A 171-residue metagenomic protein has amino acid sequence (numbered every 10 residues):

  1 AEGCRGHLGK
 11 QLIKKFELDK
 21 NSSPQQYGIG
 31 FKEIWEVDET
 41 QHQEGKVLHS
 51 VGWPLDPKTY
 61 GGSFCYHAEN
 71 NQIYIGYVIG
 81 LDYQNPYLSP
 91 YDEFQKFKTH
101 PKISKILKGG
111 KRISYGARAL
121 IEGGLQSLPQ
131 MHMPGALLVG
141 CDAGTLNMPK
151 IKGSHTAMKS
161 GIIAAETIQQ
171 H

Functional and structural regions predicted by a protein language model:
A1-I106, I163, T167: Predominantly flavin-linked oxidoreductase catalytic cores and closely associated redox partners
T59, N85, P90-I162: FAD/FMN-dependent oxidoreductases across multiple families
Q169-H171: C-terminal helical "tail/cap" subdomain of flavin- and related membrane-associated enzymes
